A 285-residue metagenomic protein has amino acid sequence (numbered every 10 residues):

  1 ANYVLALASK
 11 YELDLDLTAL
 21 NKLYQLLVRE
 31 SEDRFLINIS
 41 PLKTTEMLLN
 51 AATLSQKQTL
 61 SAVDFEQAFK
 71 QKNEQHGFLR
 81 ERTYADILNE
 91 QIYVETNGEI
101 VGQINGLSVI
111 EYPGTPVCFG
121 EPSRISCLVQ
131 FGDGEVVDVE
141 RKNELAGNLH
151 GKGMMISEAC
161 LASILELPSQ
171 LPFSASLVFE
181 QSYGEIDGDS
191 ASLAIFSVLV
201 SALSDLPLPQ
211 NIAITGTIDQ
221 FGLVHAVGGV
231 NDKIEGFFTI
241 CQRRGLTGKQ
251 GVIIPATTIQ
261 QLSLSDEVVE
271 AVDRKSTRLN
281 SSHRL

Functional and structural regions predicted by a protein language model:
A1-L42, K57-T59, L167-P172, D205-N211: Conserved C-terminal "switch" segment of AAA+ ATPases
N2-L7, K22, L26, E46-N50 (+4 more regions): Alpha-helical scaffold elements adjacent to nucleotide-binding pockets in ATP/GTP-utilizing enzyme cores
Y11-L15, V28-T96: C-terminal helical "lid" subdomain and adjoining coupling/linker elements of P-loop NTPases
E12, L36, N97-G106, V252-A256 (+1 more regions): Predominantly single-stranded RNA-binding modules in RNA-associated proteins
L13-L20, R34-T45, T59-A62, N143-G147 (+3 more regions): Conserved phosphate/pyrophosphate-binding and hydrolysis machinery centered on Walker-type P-loop NTPases, extending
A68-G147, E158: Core mixed alpha/beta domains of very large multi-subunit molecular machines
N89, T96, S123, V129-L145 (+1 more regions): Peripheral, non-AAA+ core regions of ATP-driven protein-machinery
R284-L285: Extended, polar beta-sheet/loop recognition surfaces of beta-rich domains that mediate binding to diverse ligands
